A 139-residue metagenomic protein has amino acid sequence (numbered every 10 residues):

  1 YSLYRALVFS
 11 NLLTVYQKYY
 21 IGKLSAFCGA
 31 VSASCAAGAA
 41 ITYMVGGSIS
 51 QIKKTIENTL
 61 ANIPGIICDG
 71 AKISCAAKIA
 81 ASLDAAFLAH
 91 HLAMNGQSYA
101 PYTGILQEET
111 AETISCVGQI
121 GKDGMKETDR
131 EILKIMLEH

Functional and structural regions predicted by a protein language model:
Y1-V45, I52, L60-I66: Glycine-rich anion/phosphate-binding loop at the beta-strand->alpha-helix junction
Y43-H139: Functionally critical mobile loop/hinge segments
